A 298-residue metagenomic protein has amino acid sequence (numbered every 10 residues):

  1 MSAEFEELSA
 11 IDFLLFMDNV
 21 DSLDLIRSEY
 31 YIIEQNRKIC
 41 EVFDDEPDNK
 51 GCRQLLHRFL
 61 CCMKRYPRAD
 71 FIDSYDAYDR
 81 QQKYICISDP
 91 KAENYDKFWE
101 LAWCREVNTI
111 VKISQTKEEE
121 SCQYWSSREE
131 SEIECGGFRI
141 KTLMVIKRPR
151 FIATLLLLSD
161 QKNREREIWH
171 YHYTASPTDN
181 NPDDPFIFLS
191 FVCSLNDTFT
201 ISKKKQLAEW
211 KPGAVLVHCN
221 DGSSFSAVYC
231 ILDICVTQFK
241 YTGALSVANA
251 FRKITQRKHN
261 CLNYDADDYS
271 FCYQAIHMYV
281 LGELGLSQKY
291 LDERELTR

Functional and structural regions predicted by a protein language model:
M1-R298: Cys-based phosphatases of the PTP/DUSP/CDC25 superfamily and their flanking regulatory architecture
